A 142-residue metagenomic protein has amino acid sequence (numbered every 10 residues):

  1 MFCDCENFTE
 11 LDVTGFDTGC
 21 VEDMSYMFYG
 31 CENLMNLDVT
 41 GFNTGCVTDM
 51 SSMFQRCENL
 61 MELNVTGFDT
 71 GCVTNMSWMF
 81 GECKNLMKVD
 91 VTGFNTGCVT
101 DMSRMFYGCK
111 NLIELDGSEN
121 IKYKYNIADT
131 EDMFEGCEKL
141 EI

Functional and structural regions predicted by a protein language model:
M1-I142: Negatively charged
